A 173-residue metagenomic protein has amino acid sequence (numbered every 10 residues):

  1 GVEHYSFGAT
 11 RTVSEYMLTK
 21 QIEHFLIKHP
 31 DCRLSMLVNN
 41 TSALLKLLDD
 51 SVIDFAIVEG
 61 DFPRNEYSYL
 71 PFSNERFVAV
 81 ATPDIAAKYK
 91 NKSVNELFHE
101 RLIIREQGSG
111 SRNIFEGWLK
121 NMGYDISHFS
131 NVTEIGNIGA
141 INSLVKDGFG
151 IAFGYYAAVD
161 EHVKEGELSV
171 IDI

Functional and structural regions predicted by a protein language model:
V2-R64: Central regulatory/effector-binding core of bacterial HTH transcription factors
H4-G8, A56, V80, I103 (+1 more regions): Short, well-ordered beta-strand segments
H24, K46-L47, P71, N95-E96 (+1 more regions): Well-formed, non-transmembrane alpha-helical positions, independent of function
N40-L44, D49, Y124-I171: Hydrophobic hinge/microswitch elements
G60-D61, P83, Y156-A158: Short secondary-structure boundary segments
P63-E75, H162-D172: Ligand-binding "clamshell"
Y67-G108: Flexible hinge/capping segments at coil-to-helix
L102-G123: Secondary-structure junction motif
